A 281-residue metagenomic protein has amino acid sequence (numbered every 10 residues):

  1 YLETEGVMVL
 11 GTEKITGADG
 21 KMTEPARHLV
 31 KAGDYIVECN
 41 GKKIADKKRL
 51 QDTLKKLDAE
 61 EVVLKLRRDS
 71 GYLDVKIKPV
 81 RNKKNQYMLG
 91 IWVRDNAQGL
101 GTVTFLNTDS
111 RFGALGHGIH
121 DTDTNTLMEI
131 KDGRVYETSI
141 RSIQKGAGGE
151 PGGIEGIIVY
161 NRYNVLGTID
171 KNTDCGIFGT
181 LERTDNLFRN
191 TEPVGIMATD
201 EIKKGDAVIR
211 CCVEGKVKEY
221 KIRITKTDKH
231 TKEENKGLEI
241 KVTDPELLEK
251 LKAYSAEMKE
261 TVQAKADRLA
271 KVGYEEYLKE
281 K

Functional and structural regions predicted by a protein language model:
Y1-L10: N-terminal, Lys/Arg-enriched amphipathic/low-complexity engagement segments that precede the first folded domain
K14-Y35, E249, A253: PDZ/PDZ-like domain micro-motif
E24-L29, D52-K55, T199-D200: Short, surface-exposed secondary-structure edge patches
P25-K48, A256, Q263: Conserved PDZ fold ligand-binding element
K31, Q51-I91, L247-K250, E260-V262 (+1 more regions): PDZ-domain C-terminal substructure recognizer with occasional recognition of PDZ-binding tails
I36-V37, L50, V62, F112 (+1 more regions): Generic structural signal for buried aliphatic residues
V80-E246: Serine endopeptidase catalytic core focused on the charge-relay Asp
R223-H230, I240-E249, A253-A256, Q263-A264 (+2 more regions): Hydrophobic alpha-helical bundle architecture
